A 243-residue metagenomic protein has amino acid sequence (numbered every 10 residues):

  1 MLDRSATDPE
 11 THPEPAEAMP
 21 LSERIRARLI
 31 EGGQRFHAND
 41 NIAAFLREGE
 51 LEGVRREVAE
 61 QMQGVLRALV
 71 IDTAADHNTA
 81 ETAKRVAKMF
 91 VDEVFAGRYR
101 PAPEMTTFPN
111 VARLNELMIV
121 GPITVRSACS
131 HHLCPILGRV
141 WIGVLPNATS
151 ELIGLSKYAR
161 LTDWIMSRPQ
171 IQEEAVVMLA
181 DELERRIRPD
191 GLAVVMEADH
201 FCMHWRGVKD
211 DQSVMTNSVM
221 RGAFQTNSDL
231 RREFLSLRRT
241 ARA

Functional and structural regions predicted by a protein language model:
L2-A243: A domain-level signal for the structural core that forms small-molecule/cofactor-binding pockets and catalytic centers
